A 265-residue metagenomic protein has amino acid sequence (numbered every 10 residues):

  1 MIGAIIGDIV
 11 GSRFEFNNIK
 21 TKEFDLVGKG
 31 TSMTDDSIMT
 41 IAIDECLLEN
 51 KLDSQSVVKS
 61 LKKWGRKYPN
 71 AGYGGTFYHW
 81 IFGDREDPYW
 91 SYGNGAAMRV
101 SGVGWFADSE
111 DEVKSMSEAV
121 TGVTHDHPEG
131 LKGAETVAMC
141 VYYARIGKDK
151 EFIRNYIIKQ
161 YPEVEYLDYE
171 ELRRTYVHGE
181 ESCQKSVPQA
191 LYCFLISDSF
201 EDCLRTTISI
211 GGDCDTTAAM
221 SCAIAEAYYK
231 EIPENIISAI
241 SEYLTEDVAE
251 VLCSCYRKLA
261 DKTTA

Functional and structural regions predicted by a protein language model:
M1-A265: Structured, active/binding-site neighborhoods that engage oxygen-rich ligands
